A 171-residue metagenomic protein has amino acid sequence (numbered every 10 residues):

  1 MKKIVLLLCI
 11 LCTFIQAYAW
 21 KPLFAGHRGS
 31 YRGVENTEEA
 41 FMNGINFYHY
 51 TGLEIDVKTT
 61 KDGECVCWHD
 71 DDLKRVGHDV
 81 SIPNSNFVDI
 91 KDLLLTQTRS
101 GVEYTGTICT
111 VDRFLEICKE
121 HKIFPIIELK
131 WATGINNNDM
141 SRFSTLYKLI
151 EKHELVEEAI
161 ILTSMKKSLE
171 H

Functional and structural regions predicted by a protein language model:
I4-T13: Sec-dependent N-terminal signal peptides
A17-H171: Phosphate-group recognition and catalysis centered on beta-loop-alpha active-site segments
